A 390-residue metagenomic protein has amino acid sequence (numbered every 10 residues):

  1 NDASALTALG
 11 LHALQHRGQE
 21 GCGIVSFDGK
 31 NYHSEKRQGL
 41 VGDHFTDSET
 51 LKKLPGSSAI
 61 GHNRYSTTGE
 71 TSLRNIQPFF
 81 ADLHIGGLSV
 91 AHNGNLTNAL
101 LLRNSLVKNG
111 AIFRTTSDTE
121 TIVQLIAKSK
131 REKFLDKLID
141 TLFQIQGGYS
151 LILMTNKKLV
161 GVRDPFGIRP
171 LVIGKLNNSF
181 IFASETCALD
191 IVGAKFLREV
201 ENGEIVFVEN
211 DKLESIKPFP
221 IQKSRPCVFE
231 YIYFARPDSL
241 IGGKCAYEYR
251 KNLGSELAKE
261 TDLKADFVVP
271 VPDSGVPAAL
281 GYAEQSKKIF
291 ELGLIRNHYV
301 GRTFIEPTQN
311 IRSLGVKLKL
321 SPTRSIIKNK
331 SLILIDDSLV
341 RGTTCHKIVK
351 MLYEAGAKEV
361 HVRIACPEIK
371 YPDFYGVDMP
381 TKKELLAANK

Functional and structural regions predicted by a protein language model:
N1-E201, F207-A265, V271, E359: Conserved short alpha-helical segments that host acidic/polar catalytic motifs at enzyme active sites
D2, T67-T68, N98, I168-R169 (+6 more regions): Flexible loop/turn segments at secondary-structure boundaries
C22-V25, L292-N297, V360-C366: A generic structural motif
A111, R131-E132, E260-D266, E284-E291 (+2 more regions): Secondary-structure transition/capping motifs at alpha-helix termini and the adjoining loop/turn into the next element
T121-K133, P272, E284-R302: Amphipathic alpha-helical
L142, K157-K158, G193-E199, P218-P220 (+1 more regions): PRPP-dependent phosphoribosyltransferase catalytic core
V268, G275-Y282, S286, F290 (+1 more regions): Extended, hydrophobic alpha-helical segments in both membrane/secreted and soluble proteins
K287-I333, T343, K370-P380: Short, glycine/charge-rich flexible loops or terminal/linker lids adjacent to PRPP-binding catalytic cores
